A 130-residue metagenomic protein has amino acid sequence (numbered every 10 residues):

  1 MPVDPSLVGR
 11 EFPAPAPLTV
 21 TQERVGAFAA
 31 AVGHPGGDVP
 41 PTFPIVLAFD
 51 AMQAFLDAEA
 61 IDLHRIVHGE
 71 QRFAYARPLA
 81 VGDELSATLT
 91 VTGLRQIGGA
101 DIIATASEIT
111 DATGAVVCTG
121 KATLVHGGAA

Functional and structural regions predicted by a protein language model:
M1-E70: Hot-dog-fold acyl-thioester-processing enzymes
M1-V3, P78-A130: HotDog/MaoC-like acyl-thioester-processing domains
D62-T88: Mid-chain, well-packed structural core segment of small domains
